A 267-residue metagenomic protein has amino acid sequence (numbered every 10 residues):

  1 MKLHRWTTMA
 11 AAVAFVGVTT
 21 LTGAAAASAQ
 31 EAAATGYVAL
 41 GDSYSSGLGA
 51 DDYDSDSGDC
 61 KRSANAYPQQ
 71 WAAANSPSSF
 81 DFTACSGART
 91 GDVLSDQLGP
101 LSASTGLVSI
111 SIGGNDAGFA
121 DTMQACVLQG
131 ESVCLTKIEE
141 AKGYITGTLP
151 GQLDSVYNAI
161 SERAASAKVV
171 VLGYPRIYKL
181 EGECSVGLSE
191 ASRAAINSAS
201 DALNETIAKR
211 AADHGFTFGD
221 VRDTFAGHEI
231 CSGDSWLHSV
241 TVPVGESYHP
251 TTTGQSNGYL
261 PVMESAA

Functional and structural regions predicted by a protein language model:
M1-Q30: Secretory targeting and sorting signals
A24-V38, D92-S109, L153-K168, M263-A267: Short amphipathic alpha-helices and their capping/turn segments at secondary-structure boundaries
Q30-A84: Serine-esterase "nucleophile elbow" of acetyl-processing enzymes
G36-G41, S45-G47, S79-A84, G106-S111 (+3 more regions): Structural recognition of the beta-strand scaffold that forms the well-ordered cores of secreted hydrolase catalytic
S46-L48, D116-A120, Y178-E181, G227-E229: Short catalytic/ligand-binding loop motif for oxyanion handling, primarily in non-cytosolic enzymes, centered on
L48, D92-I145: Oxyanion-hole/transition-state-stabilizing segment in secreted/luminal serine hydrolases and related acyltransferases
T105-I110, E131-S161, V170, P175-F218: Conserved N-terminal glycine/acidic-rich loop preference
P175-A267: Catalytic His-Asp segment of secreted/periplasmic serine-dependent ester chemistry enzymes
